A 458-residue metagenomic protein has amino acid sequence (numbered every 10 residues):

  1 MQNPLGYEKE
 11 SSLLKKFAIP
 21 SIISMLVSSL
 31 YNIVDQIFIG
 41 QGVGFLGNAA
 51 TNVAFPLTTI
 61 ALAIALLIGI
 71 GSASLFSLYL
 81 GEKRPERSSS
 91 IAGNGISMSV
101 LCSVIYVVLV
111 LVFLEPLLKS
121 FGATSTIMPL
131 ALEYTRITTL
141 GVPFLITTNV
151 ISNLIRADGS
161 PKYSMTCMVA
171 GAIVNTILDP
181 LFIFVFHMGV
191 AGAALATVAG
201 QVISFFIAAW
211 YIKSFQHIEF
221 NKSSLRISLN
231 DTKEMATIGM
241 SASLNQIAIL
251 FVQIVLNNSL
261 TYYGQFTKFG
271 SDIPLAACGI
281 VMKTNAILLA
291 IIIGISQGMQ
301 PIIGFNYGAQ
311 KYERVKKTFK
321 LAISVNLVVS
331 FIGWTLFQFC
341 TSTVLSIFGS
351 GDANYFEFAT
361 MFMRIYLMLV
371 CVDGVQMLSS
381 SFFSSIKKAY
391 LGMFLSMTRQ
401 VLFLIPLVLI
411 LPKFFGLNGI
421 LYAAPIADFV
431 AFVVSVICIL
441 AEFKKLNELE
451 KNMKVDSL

Functional and structural regions predicted by a protein language model:
M1-S21, F76-P143, V185-M240, I303-L369 (+1 more regions): Short alpha-helical transmembrane segments in multi-pass integral membrane proteins
S12-A73, S77, S241-Y262: Signature of the first transmembrane helix
K16-N32, I137, G171, G200-S204 (+3 more regions): Transmembrane helical elements of multi-pass membrane transporters/channels
V27, Y31, A61-A65, I105 (+13 more regions): Residue-level hotspots within pore-lining transmembrane alpha-helices of multi-pass secondary transporters
L30-A49, L118-S125, L181-M188, L250-I280 (+4 more regions): Helix-terminus/linker motif at the lipid-water interface of multi-pass membrane proteins
F45-P56, A131, T135, A194 (+2 more regions): Small-residue hotspots at the loop-to-helix junctions and early N-terminal turns of transmembrane alpha-helices
N48-V108, L145-S164, A277-T335, F339-T341 (+1 more regions): Small-residue-rich hydrophobic transmembrane alpha-helices
G69, T138-R156, S164-A172, A193-F206 (+4 more regions): Short runs within selected transmembrane alpha-helices of multi-pass transporters and secretion channels
